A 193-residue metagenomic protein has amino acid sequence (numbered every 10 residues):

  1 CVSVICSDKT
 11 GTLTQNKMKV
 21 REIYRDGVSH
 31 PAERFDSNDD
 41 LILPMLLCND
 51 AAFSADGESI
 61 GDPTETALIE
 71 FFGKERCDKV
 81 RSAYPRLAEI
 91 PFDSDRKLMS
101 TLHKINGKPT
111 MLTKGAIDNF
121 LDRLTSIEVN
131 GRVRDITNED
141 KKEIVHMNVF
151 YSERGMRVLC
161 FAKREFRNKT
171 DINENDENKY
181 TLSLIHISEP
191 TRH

Functional and structural regions predicted by a protein language model:
C1-S188: Conserved cytosolic headpiece of P-type ATPases
E189-H193: Short "domain-exit" segments at the C-terminal end of structured domains
